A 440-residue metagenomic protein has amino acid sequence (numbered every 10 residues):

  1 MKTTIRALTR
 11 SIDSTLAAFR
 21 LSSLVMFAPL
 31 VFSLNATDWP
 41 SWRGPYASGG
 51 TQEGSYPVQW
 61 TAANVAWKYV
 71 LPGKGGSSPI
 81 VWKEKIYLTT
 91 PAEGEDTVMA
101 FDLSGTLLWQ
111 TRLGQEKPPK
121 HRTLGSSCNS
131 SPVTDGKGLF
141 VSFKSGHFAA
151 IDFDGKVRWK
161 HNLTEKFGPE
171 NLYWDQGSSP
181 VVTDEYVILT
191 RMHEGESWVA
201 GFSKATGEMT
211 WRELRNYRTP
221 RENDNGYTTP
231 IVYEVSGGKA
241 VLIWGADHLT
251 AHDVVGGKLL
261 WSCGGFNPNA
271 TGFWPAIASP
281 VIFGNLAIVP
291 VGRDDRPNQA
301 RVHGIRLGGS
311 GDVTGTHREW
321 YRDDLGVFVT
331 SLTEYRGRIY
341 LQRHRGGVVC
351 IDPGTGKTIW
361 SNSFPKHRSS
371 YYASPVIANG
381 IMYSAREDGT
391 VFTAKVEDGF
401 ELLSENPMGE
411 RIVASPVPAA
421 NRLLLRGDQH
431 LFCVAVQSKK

Functional and structural regions predicted by a protein language model:
M1-F19: N-terminal secretory signal peptides that target proteins for export/translocation
A18-S33: Bacterial N-terminal signal peptides
L34-K440: Noncatalytic, solvent-exposed loop/strand surfaces of beta-propeller-type extracellular/periplasmic domains
